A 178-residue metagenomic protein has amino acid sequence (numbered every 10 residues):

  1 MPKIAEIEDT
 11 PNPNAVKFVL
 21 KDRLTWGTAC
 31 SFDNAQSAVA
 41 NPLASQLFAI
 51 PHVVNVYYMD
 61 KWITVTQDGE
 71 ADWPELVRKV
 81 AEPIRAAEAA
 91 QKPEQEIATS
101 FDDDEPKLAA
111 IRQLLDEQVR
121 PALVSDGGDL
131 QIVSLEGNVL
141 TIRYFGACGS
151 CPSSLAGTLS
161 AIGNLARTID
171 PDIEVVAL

Functional and structural regions predicted by a protein language model:
M1-L178: Domain-level signature for proteins that mediate thiol-based redox and metal-cofactor handling
